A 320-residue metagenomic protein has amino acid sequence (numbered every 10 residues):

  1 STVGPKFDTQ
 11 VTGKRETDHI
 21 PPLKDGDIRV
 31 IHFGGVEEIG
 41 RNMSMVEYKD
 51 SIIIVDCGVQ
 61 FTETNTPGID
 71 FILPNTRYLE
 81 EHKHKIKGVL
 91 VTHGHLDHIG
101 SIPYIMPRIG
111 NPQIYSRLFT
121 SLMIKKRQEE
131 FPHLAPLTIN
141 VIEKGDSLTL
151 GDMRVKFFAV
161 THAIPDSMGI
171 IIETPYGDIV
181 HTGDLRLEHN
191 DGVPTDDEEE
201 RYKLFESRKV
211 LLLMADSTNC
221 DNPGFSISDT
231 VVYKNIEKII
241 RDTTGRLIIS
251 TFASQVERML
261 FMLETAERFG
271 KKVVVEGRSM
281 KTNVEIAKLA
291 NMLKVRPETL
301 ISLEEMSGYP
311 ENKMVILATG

Functional and structural regions predicted by a protein language model:
G4-L90, H95-E311: His/Asp/Glu-rich metal-coordinating catalytic cores of metallo-dependent phosphodiesterases/hydrolases acting on
K313-G320: Conserved two-lobed SF2 helicase motor
